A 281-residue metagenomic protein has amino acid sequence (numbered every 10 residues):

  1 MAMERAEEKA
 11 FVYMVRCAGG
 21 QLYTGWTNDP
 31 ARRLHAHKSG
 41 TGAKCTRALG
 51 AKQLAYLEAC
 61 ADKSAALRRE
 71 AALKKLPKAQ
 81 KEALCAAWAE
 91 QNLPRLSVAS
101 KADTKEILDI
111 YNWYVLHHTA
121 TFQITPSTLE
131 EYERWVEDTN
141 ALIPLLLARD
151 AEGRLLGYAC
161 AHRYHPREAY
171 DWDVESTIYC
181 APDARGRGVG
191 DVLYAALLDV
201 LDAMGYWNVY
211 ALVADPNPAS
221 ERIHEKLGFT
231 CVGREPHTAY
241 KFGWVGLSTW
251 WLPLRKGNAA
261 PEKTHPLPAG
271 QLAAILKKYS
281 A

Functional and structural regions predicted by a protein language model:
M1-L84, W88-L93: GIY-YIG nuclease catalytic motif and its immediate N-terminal context
R16, P126-D183, Y194, P253-L254: Acetyl-CoA-dependent GNAT
R95-I107: A short beta-loop-alpha structural element at the N-terminal edge of CoA-dependent acyl/N-acetyltransferase catalytic
L108, N112-W135: Conserved GNAT-fold acetyl-CoA-binding loop/helix
C160, Y210-V213, T230-V245: Conserved catalytic-core motifs of GNAT/GCN5-like acyltransferases
D191, D215-G233, W244: Conserved active-site alpha-helix within GNAT-family acetyltransferase domains
L201-V213, I223: Conserved GNAT acetyl-CoA-binding A-motif
H237-A281: C-terminal "cap" of GNAT-fold acetyltransferases
